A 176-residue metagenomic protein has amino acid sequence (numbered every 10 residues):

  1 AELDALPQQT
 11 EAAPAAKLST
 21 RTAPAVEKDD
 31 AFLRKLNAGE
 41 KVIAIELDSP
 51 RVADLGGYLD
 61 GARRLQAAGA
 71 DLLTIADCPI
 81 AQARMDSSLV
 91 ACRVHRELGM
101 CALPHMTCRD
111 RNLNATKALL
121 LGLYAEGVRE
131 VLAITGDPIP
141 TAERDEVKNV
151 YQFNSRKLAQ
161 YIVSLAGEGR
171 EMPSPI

Functional and structural regions predicted by a protein language model:
A1, I43-L47, L73-I75, A102-M106 (+2 more regions): Hydrophobic faces of well-ordered beta-strands that scaffold small-molecule active sites in alpha/beta enzyme cores
A1, R111-E126: Catalytic cores of alpha/beta
A1-Q9, G127-P140: Glycine-rich phosphate-binding active-site loops on the catalytic face of alpha/beta enzymes
E2-E11, A81-H105, V150-P175: Alpha-helix-loop-beta-strand connector modules within alpha/beta enzyme cores
D4-G56, D60, R170-P175: N-terminal amphipathic alpha-helix/helix-capping segment at the start of soluble metabolic enzymes
A15-R21, A25, E130-I176: Conserved anion-binding
V52-L65, S87, L113-L120: Short, acidic/polar
A70-V90, I139-V150: Glycine-rich, proline-tolerant flexible connector loops at the mouths of alpha/beta enzymes
